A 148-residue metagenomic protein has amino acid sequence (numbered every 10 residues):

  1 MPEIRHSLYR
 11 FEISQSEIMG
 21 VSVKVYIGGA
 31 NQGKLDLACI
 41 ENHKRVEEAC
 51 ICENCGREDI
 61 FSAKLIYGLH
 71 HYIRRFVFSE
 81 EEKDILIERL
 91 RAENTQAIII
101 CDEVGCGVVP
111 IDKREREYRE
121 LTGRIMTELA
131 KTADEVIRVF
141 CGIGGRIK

Functional and structural regions predicted by a protein language model:
M1-S22: N-terminal amphipathic/basic-hydrophobic helices that include classical n-h-c signal peptides and signal-anchor
G20-E53: Glycine-rich P-loop/Walker A and Walker A-like loops and their local beta1-loop-alpha1 context in P-loop NTPases
G29, L69, C101-E103: Short secondary-structure boundary segments
Q32, H71-Y72, G105, G144: Short, solvent-exposed loop/turn segments at secondary-structure junctions
A49-C50, R75-F78, R114-R116: Short, flexible loop segments at the rims of nucleotide/cofactor-binding pockets, characterized by
C55-I60, G144-I147: A short acidic, often aromatic-flanked loop/helix-cap motif at beta-alpha or helix-coil junctions that lines enzyme
E58-I98: Conserved nucleotide-sensing/catalytic segment adjacent to the nucleotide-binding pocket in NTP-handling enzymes
E81-K148: Replace "adjacent to P-loop NTPase cores in ATP/GTP-dependent enzymes" with "adjacent to NTP-binding cores
